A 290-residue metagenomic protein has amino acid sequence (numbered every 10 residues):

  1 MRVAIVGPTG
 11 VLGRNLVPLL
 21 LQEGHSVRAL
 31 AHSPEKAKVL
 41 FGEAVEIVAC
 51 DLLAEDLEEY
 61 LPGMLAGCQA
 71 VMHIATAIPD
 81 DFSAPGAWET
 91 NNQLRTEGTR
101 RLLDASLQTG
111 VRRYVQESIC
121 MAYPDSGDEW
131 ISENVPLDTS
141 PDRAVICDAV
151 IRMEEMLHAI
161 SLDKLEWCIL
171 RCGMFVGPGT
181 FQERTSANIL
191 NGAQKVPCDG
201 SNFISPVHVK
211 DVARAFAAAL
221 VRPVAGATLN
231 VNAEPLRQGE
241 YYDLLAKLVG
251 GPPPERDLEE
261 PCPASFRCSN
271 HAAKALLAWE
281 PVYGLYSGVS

Functional and structural regions predicted by a protein language model:
V3-H25: N-terminal Rossmann NAD(P)H-binding glycine-rich loop of SDR-like oxidoreductase domains
H32-E35, V39-E97: NAD(P)H-binding glycine-rich loop region in Rossmannoid oxidoreductase-like domains and their noncatalytic homologs
G86-W88, E97-D142: Conserved Rossmann-fold NAD(P)-dependent oxidoreductase catalytic core, especially the SDR/UDP-sugar
S118-I119, E154-P178: Conserved beta-loop-beta element that borders a ligand/cofactor-binding pocket
G127, I151, D163-L165, V176-S186 (+1 more regions): Glycine/proline-rich active-site loop of Rossmann-fold NAD(P)-dependent oxidoreductases
L137-P141, T185-V207: A conserved pocket-lining segment of Rossmann-fold NAD(P)-dependent short-chain dehydrogenase/reductase
A213-A264, N270: Mid/C-terminal beta-alpha module of Rossmann-like enzyme folds, strongest in SDR-family dehydrogenases/epimerases
L285-S290: Amphipathic terminal alpha-helices
